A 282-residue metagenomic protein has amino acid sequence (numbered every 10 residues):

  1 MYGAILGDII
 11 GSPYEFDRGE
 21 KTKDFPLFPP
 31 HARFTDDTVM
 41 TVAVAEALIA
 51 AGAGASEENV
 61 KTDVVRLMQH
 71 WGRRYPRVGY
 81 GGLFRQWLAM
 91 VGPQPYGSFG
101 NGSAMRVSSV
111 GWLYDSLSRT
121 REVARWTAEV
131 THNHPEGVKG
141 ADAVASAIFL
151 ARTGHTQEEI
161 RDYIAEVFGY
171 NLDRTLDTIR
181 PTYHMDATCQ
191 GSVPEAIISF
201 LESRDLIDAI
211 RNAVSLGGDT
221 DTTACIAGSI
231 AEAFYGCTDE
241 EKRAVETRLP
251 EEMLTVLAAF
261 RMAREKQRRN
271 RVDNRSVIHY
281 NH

Functional and structural regions predicted by a protein language model:
M1-H282: Structured, active/binding-site neighborhoods that engage oxygen-rich ligands
